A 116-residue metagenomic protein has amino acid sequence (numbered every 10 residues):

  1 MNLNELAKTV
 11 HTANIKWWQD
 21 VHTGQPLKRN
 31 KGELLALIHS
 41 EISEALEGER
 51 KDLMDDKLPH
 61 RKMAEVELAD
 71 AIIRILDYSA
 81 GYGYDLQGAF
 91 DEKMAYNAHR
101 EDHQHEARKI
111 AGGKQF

Functional and structural regions predicted by a protein language model:
M1-F116: Flexible "arm" and connector segments at domain edges
